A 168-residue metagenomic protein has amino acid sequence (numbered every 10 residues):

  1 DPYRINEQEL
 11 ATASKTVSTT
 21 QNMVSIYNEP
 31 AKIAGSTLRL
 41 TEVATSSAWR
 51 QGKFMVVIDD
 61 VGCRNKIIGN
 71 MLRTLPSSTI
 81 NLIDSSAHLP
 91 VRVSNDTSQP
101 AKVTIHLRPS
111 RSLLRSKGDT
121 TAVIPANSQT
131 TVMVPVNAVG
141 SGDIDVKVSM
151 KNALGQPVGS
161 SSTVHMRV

Functional and structural regions predicted by a protein language model:
D1-D96, K102-R108: Active-site and substrate-binding clefts of carbohydrate-active enzymes
V57, G140-V168: Terminal connector regions
S85, V93, T97-K102, L114-G118 (+2 more regions): C-terminal accessory/interaction regions of large nucleic acid-associated machines
L89, V103-I105, V132-V134, V146 (+1 more regions): Hydrophobic residues positioned within well-ordered beta-strands of beta-sheet architectures
K102-H106, T121-P125, H165-V168: Extended non-globular C-terminal regions
P109-T120, L154-V158: Short aromatic-acidic-glycine turn motif
S116-D145: Intrinsically disordered, low-complexity Pro/Gly/Ser/Thr-rich segments with frequent PxxP/GP/PP motifs and embedded
